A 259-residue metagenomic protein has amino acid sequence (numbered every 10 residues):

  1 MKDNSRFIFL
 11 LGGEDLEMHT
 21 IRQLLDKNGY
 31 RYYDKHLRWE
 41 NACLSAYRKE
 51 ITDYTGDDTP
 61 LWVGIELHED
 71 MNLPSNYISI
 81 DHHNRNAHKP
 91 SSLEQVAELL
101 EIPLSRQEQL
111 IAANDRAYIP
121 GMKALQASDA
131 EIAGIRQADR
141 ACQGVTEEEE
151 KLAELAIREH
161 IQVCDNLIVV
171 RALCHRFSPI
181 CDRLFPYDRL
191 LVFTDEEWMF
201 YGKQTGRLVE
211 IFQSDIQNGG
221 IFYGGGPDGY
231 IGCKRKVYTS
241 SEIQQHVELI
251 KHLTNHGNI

Functional and structural regions predicted by a protein language model:
K2-L11, N76, E101-L104, Q162-I259: Gly/His-enriched, cation/cofactor- and phosphate-binding structural elements
I8-A46: Short, charged N-terminal beta->alpha structural module
L11-M18, H68-D70, N84-N86, N114-I119 (+1 more regions): Gly/Ser/Thr-rich loops at beta-strand to alpha-helix junctions that form or flank small-molecule/cofactor-binding
M18-R22, L93, C181: Short, highly selective alpha-helical patches that border small-molecule cofactor pockets in redox/cofactor-processing
Y33-P74: N-terminal small/polar loop signature for handling phosphorylated ligands or for N-terminal nucleophile
L37-R38, H82-N86, P227: Short, acidic/turn-prone active-site loops that include or flank metal/cofactor- and phosphate-binding residues
W62-A113: A basic- and aromatic-enriched beta-loop-alpha substructure that forms the phosphate/nucleotide- and DNA/RNA-contacting
L104-Q162: Internal, active-site/partner-interface "lid" segment
